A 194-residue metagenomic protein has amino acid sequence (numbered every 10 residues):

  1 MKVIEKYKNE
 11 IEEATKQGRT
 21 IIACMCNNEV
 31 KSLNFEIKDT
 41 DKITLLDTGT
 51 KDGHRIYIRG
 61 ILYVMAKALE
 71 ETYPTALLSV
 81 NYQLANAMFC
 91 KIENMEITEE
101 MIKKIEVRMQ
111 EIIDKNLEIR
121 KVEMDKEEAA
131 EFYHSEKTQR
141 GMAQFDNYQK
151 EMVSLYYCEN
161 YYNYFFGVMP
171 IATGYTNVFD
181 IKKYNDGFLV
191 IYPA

Functional and structural regions predicted by a protein language model:
M1-K16: Short amphipathic, charge-patterned alpha-helical segments
K2, K6, G60, V64 (+2 more regions): Long, highly charged amphipathic alpha-helices
E10, H54-T72: Active/ligand-binding-proximal structured segments within catalytic/core domains that scaffold catalytic residues
A14-R19, L69-A76: Short secondary-structure junctions
T20-C26, F35-R55, L77-A85, F89-A194: Auxiliary tRNA-acceptor-end handling modules of aminoacyl-tRNA synthetases
